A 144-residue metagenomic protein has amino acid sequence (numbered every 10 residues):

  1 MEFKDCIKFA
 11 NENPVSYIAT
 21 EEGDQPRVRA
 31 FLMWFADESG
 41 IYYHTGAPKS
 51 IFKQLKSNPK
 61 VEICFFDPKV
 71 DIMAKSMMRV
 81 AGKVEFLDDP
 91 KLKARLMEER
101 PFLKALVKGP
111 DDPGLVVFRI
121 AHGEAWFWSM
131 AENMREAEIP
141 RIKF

Functional and structural regions predicted by a protein language model:
M1-K4, T45-I51, P101-K104: Charged, amphipathic alpha-helical segments
M1-Y17, E138-P140, F144: Extreme N-terminal tail/first-helix region
K8-G23, V61-F65: A short, Trp-centered hydrophobic/proline-enriched beta-strand micro-motif
P14, D37-S39, S57-V61, A74-G82 (+1 more regions): A generic structural signal for short beta-strands and their flanking turns/coil linkers
P26, G40-I41, A125: Hydrophobic residues embedded in beta-strands of well-ordered beta-sheets
W34-I72: A short mixed-secondary-structure module that forms the rim of ligand-binding clefts
S76-F144: Charged, gly/pro-rich active-site loop segments
